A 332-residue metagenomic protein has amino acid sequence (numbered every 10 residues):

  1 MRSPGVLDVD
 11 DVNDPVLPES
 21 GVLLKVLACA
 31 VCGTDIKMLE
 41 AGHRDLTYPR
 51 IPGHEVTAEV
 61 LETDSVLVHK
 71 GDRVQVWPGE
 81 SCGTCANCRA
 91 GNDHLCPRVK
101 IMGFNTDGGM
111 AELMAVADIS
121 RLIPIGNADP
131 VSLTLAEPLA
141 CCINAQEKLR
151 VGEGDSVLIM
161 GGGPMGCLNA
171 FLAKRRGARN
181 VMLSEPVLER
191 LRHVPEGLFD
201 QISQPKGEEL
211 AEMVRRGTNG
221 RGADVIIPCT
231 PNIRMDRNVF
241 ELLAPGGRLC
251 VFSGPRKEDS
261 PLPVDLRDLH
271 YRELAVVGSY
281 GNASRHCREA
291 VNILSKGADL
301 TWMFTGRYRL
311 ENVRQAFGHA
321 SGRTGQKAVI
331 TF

Functional and structural regions predicted by a protein language model:
N13-C29, H43-A86, G126-A128: Glycine-rich beta-strand-centered segment in the early N-terminal region that forms part of a ligand/cofactor-binding
G71, A128-G207: Mid-domain Rossmann-like dinucleotide-binding core that forms the NAD(H)/NADP(H) cofactor-binding site
R73, S156, G247-R248, A275: Short glycine-centered segments of the SAM/dcSAM-binding site in methyltransferase folds
C82-M160: NAD(P)H dinucleotide-binding glycine-rich loop of Rossmann-like/cofactor-binding domains, especially the beta1-alpha1
L149, L191-E273: Glycine-rich cofactor phosphate-binding loops and adjacent beta1-alpha1 units of small-molecule cofactor enzyme domains
P186-V187, P255, N282: Residues in the short beta-alpha loop(s) of Rossmann-like NAD(P)-binding domains
R237-E241, A283-F332: C-terminal hydrophobic helical "lid"/dimerization subdomain of Rossmann-like NAD(P)H-dependent oxidoreductases
R248, P263-W302: Rossmann-fold dehydrogenase core element
